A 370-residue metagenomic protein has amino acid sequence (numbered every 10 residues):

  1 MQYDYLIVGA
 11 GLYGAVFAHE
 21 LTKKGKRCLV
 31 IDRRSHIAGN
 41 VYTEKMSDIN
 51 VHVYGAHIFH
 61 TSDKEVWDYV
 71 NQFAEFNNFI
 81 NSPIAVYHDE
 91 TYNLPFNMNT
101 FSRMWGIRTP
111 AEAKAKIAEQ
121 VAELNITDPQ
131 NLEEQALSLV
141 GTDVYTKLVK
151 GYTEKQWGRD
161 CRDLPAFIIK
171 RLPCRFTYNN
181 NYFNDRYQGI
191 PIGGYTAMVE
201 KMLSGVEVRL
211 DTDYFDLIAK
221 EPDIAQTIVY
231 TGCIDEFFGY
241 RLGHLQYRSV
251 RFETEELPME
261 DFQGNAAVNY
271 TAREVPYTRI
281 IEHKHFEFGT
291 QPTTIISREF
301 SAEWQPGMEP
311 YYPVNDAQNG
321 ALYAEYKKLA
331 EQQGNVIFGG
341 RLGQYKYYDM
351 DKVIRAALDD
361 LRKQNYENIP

Functional and structural regions predicted by a protein language model:
Y3, G25, V206, I224-Q226 (+1 more regions): Short, well-ordered alpha-helix to beta-strand connector turns
Y3-V30, L361: N-terminal Rossmann-like FAD-binding beta1-loop-alpha1 element of flavoenzymes
L12-Y13, S35-I37, N99, E154 (+5 more regions): Short, solvent-exposed loop/turn segments at secondary-structure junctions
H19-S47: Glycine-rich FAD pyrophosphate-binding loop
S47-E123: Dinucleotide-binding Rossmann-like beta1-alpha1 core, especially the glycine-rich loop that anchors the ADP
H88-Y92, M98-T227, T231-F238: Active-site/ligand-binding neighborhood in enzyme catalytic cores
F215-L329: Mid-domain catalytic core of redox enzymes that form a hydrophobic substrate pocket/lid adjacent to a catalytic redox
E309-P370: C-terminal catalytic lobe of FAD-dependent flavoproteins
